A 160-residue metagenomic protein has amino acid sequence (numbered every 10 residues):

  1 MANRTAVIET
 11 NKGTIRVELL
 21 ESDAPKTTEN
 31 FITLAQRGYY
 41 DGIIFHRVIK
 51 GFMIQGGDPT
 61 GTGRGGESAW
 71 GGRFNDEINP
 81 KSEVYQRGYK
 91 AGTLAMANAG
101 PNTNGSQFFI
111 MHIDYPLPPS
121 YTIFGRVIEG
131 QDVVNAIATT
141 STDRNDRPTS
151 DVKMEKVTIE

Functional and structural regions predicted by a protein language model:
M1-E160: Cyclophilin-like peptidyl-prolyl cis-trans isomerases
